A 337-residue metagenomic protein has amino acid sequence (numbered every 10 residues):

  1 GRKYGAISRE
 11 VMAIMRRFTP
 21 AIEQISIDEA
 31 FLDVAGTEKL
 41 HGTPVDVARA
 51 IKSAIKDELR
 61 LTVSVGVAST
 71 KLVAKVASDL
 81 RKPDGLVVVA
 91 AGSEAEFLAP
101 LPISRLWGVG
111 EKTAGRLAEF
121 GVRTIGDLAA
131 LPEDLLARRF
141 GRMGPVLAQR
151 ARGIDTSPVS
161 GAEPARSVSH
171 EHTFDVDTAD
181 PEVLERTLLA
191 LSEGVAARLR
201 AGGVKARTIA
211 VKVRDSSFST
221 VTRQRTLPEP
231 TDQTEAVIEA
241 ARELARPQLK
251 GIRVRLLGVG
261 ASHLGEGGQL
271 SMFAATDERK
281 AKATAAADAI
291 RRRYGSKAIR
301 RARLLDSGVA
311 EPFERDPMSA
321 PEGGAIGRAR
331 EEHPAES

Functional and structural regions predicted by a protein language model:
G1-Q149, D155-A162, A197, D277-S337: Gly/Gly-Pro- and Ser/Thr-rich, intrinsically disordered tail segments characteristic of DNA damage-repair and tolerance
A30, V63, L86-V87, R166 (+3 more regions): A broad, low-specificity signal marking well-ordered, structured residues that form hydrophobic/aromatic
A30-G36, T222-R225, E266-S271: Short, hydrophobic beta-strand segments
D33, V87, A148, S169 (+5 more regions): Residues in well-ordered beta-strands of folded domains
G42, K75, V221, G268-Q269: Short acidic, gly/pro-rich beta-turn/loop elements at beta-sheet edges and active-site/ligand-binding grooves
V67-L72, R150-G153, K205-S216, V254-G265 (+1 more regions): A glycine-rich phosphate-binding loop feature that marks nucleotide/adenosyl-phosphate handling sites
R105, T113-V254, E331-S337: DNA-contacting surface of Y-family translesion DNA polymerases
T231-R292: C-terminal hydrophobic structural anchor segments that stabilize assembly/packing rather than catalytic chemistry
